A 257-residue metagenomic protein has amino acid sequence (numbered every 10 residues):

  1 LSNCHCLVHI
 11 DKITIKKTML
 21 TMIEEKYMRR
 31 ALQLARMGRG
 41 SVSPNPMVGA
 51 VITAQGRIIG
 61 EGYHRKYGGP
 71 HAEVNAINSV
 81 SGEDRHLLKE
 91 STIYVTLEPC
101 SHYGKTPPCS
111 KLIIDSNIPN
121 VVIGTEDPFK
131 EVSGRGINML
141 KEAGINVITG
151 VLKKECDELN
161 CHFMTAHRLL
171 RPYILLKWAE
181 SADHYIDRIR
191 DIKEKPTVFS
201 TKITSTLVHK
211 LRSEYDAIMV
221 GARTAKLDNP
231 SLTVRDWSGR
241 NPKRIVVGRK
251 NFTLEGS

Functional and structural regions predicted by a protein language model:
C4-C6: Cysteine-centered motifs
K12-S41, I58, D84-R85, Y103-S257: Zinc-dependent deaminase
G40-S43, M47, G68-H71: A structural motif shared across PLP-dependent enzymes of the aminotransferase-like
V48-G56, W178-A179: Short beta-strand scaffold segments in enzyme catalytic cores
E61: Short glycine-/small-residue motifs
R65-N78, F199-S205: A short, polar/charged loop-to-alpha-helix boundary motif
I77-Y103, T253-L254: Mobile, glycine- and charge-enriched loop segments and immediately flanking short secondary-structure elements within
